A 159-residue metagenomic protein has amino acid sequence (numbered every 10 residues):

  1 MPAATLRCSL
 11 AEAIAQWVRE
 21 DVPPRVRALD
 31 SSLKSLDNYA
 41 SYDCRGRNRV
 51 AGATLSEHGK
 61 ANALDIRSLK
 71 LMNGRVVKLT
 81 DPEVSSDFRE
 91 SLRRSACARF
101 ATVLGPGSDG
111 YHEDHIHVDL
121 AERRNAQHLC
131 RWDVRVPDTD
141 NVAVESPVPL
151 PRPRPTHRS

Functional and structural regions predicted by a protein language model:
M1, T5, S9, R19 (+3 more regions): A near-ubiquitous, low-amplitude feature marking generic local secondary-structure context
M1-A4, A28-S35, D43-R45, T80-S86 (+1 more regions): Generic detector of short, locally flexible boundary/turn motifs and exposed helical patches
M1-D37: Active-site acidic/histidine clusters and adjacent loop/turn architecture that either coordinate catalytic ions
M1-T5, P23, R27, G46 (+3 more regions): Polybasic/polar functional segments that serve as interface/processing modules
E12, L55-S159: Catalytic cores and adjacent binding grooves of peptidoglycan-active enzymes
R27-A61: Active-site-adjacent substructure of cysteine-protease-like catalytic cores
